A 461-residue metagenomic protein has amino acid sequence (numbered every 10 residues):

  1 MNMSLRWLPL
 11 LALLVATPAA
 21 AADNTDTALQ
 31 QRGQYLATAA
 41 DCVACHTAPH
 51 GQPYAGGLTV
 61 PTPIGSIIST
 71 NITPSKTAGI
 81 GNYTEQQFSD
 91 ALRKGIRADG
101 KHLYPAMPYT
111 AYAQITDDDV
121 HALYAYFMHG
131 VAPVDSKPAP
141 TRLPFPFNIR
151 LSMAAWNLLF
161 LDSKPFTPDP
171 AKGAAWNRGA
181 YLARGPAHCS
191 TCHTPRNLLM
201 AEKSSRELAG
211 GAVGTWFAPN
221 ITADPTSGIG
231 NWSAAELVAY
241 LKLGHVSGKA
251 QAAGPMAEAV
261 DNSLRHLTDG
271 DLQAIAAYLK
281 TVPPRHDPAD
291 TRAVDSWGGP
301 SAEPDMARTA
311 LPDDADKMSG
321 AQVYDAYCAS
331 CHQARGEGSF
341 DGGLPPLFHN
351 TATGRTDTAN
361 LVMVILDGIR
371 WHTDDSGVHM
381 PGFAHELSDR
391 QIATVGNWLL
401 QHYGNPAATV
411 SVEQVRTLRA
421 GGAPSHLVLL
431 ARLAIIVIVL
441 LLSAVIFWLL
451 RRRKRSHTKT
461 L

Functional and structural regions predicted by a protein language model:
M1-A28, I67-T70, A91, I96-D99 (+4 more regions): Post-cleavage N-terminal segment of exported redox proteins
T27-A48, P53-P61, M153-N157, T167-N197 (+4 more regions): Sequence/structural segment immediately N-terminal to covalent heme-attachment motifs in c-type and related
Y35-T47, T70-N71, Q87-K94, P105 (+10 more regions): C-type cytochrome heme c attachment motif
A40-D41, H46-P49, K76, L92-G100 (+13 more regions): Sec/Tat-exported extracytoplasmic proteins
A55-G65, P195-G244: Active-site substrate-binding loop specific to GH73 endo-beta-N-acetylglucosaminidase modules in bacterial autolysins
S66-N82, R93-D118, P138-L143, A218-I229 (+3 more regions): Axial heme c-ligation environment in periplasmic c-type cytochrome domains
N82-Q87, R97-Y104, P195-A201, A209-V213 (+6 more regions): Extended intrinsically disordered, low-complexity coil regions enriched in Ser, Thr, Gly, Ala and often Pro
G422-I438: C-terminal cell-surface addressing/anchoring modules of secreted/extracellular proteins
